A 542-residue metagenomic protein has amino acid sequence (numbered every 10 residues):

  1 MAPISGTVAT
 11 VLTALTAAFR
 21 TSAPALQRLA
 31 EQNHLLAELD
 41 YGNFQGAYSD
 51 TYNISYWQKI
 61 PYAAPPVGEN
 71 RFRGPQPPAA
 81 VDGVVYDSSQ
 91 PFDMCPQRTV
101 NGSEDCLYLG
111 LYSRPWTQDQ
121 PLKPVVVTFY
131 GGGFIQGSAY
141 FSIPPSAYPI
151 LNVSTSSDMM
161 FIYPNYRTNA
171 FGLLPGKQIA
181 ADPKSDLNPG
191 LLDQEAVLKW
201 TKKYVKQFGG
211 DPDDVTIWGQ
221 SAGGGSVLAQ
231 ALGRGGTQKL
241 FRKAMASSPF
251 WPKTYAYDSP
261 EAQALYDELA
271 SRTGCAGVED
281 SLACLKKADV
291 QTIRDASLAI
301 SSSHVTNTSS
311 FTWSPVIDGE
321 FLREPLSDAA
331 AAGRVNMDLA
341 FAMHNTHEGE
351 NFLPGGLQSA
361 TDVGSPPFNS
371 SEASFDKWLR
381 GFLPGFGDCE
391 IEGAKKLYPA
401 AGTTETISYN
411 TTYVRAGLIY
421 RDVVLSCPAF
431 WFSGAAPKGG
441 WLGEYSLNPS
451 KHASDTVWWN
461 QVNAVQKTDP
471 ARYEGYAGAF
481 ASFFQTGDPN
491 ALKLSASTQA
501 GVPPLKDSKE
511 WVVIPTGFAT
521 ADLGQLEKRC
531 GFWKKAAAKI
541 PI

Functional and structural regions predicted by a protein language model:
L15-I179, P183-D186, P354, D376 (+2 more regions): Non-catalytic accessory segments of hydrolases
P96, L111, K203, D214 (+3 more regions): Substrate-access "cap/lid" subdomains that shape and gate the entrance to catalytic or ligand-binding pockets
C106, K184-K206, A264-A270: Alpha/beta-hydrolase active-site loop
G131, P189-D193, S221-G225: Active-site loop->helix "elbow" adjoining a glycine-rich segment at hydrolase catalytic centers
M160, Q238-F250: A conserved short beta-strand
F208-S221: Alpha/beta-hydrolase fold nucleophile elbow
G224-G236: Short glycine-enriched nucleophile-adjacent loop and the immediately C-terminal alpha-helix near the catalytic center
V414-I419, V423-I542: Mobile gating loops/cap/lid regions near enzyme active sites that modulate substrate access
